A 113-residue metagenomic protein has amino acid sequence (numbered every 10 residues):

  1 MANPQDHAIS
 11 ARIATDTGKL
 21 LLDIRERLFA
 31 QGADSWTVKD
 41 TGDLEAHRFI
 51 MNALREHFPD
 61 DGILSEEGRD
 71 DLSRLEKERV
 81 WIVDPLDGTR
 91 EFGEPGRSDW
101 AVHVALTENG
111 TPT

Functional and structural regions predicted by a protein language model:
M1-L86, E108: N-terminal subdomain of lithium-sensitive/metallo-dependent phosphomonoesterases centered on the IMPase/IPPase/PAP
L75-T113: DPxDG-like acidic metal-binding loop motif
